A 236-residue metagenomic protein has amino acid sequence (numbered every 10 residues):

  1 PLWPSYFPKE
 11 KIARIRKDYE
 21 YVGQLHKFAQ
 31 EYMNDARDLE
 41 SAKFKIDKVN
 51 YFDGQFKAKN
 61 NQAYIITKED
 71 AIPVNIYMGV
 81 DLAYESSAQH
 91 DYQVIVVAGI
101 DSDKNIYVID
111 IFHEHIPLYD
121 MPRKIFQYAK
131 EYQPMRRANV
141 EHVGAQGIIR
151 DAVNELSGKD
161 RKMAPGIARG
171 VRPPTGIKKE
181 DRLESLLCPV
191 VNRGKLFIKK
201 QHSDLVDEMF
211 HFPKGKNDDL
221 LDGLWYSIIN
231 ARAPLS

Functional and structural regions predicted by a protein language model:
P1-L82: ATPase catalytic-site recognition across NTP-hydrolyzing enzymes
L2, K11-Y21, D35-L39, V94 (+1 more regions): Mg2+-dependent endonuclease catalytic cores in nucleic-acid-processing enzymes, primarily RNase H-like
S41, I228-S236: Acidic two-metal-ion nuclease catalytic site recognized across multiple nuclease folds, prominently DnaQ/RNase D-T
Y64-I72, E85-Q89, Q127-E131: Short, conserved, surface-exposed binding loops centered on an aromatic residue
M78-G79, V97, N139, D222: Structured core elements
V80-I95: An active-site-proximal beta-strand-loop segment
L82, H142, D219-L220: Generic detector of well-ordered alpha-helical packing
Q201, L220-Y226: Conserved RecA-like P-loop NTPase helicase motor core
